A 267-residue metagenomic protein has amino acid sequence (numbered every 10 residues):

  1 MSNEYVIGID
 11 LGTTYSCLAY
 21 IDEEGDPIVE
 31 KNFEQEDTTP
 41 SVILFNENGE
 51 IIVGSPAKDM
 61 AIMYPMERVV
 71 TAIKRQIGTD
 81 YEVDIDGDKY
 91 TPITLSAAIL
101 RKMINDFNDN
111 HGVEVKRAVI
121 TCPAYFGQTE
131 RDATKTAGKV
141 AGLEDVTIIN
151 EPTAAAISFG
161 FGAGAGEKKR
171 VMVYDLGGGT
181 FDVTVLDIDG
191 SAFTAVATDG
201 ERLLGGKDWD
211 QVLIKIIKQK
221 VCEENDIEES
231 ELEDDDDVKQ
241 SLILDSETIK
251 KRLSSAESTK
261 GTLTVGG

Functional and structural regions predicted by a protein language model:
M1-T79, V83-I85, K89, N105-G267: Oxyanion-binding/catalytic loops of NTP- or PPi-dependent enzymes
D88-A98: Conserved AMP-binding/adenylate-forming core of the ANL superfamily
A97-F107: Short, well-ordered amphipathic alpha-helical segments that serve as non-catalytic structural scaffolds within diverse
